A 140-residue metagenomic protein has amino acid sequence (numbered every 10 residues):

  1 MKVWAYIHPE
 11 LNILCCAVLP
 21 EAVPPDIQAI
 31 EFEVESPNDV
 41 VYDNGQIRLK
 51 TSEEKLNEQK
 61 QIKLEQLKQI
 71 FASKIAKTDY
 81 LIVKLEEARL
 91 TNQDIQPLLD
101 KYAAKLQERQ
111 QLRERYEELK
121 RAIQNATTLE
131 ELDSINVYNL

Functional and structural regions predicted by a protein language model:
M1-V3, H8-N38, D43-L140: A preference for well-ordered globular domain cores that mediate specific macromolecular interactions or catalysis
